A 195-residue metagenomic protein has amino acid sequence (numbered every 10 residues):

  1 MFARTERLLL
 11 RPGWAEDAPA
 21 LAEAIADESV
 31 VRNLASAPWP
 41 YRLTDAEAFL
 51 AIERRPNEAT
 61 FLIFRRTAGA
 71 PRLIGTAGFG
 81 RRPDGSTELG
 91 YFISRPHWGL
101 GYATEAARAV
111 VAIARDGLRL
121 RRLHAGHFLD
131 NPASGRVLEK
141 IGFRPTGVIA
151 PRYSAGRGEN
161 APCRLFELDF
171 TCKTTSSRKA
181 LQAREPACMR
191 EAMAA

Functional and structural regions predicted by a protein language model:
M1, A37, A59-F61: Flexible, nucleotide-binding loop/lid elements of kinase catalytic cores
M1-S29, F64-A195: Acyl-donor (CoA/ACP) binding surface of acyl/acetyltransferases
S29-A51: Conserved GNAT-fold acetyl-CoA-binding loop/helix
V30, W39, R55-E58, L123: Secondary-structure boundary/capping residues
N33, L43, N57-A59, R72 (+1 more regions): Mature extracytoplasmic/luminal segments of secretory-pathway proteins
D45-E47, E53, V137, N160: A generic membrane alpha-helix/interface feature
L50-L62: A short helix-loop-beta-strand connector motif used in the catalytic cores of GNAT acetyltransferases and, in some
